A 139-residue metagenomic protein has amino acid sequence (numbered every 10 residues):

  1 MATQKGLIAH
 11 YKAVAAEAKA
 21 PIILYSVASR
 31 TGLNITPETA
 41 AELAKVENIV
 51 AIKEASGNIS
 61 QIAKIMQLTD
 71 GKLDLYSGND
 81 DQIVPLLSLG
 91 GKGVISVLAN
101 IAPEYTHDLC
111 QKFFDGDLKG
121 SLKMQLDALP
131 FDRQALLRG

Functional and structural regions predicted by a protein language model:
M1-G32: Active-site beta->alpha loop and helix N-cap motifs at the rims of alpha/beta catalytic domains
A16, A20, T31-R138: Catalytic alpha/beta core domains of metabolic enzymes, predominantly
